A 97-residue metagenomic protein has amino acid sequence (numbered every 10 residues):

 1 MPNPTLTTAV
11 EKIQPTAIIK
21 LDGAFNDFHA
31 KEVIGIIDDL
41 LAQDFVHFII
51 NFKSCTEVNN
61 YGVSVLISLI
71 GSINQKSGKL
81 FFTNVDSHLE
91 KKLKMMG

Functional and structural regions predicted by a protein language model:
P2-G35, F52-S54: STAS-typified acidic loop motif
D27-G97: Amphipathic alpha-helical interaction surfaces in cytosolic regulatory modules
